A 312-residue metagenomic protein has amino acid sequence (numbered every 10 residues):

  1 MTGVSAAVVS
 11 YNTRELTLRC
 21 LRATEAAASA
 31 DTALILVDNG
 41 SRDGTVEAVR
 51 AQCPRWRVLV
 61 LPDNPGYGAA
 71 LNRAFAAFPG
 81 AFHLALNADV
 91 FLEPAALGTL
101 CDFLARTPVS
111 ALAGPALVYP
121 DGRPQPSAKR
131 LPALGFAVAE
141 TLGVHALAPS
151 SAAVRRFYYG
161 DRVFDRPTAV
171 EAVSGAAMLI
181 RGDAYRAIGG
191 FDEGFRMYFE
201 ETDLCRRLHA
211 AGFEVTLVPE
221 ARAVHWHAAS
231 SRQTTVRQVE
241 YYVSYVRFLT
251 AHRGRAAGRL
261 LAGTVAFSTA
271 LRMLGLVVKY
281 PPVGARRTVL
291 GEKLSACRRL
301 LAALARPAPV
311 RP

Functional and structural regions predicted by a protein language model:
A7, R206-T288: Active-site-adjacent helix/loop segment of glycosyltransferases that harbors family-specific signature motifs
A23, D38-V46, D63: A conserved acidic beta->alpha catalytic loop
A23-D31: Short, acidic, metal-binding catalytic loop of nucleotide-sugar glycosyltransferases
V60-F78: Glycine-rich, basic loop-to-helix element that forms the pyrophosphate-binding segment of sugar-nucleotide handling
H83: Short aromatic/hydrophobic "clamp" motif used to bind/position activated sugar donors
P94-S127: Conserved donor NDP-sugar-binding/catalytic core segment of glycosyltransferases
P132-V170: Short, flexible, basic/aromatic active-site loop/helix in glycosyltransferases
V163-D165, E171-G190, G194-R222: A short, conserved alpha-helix in the catalytic core of glycosyltransferases
